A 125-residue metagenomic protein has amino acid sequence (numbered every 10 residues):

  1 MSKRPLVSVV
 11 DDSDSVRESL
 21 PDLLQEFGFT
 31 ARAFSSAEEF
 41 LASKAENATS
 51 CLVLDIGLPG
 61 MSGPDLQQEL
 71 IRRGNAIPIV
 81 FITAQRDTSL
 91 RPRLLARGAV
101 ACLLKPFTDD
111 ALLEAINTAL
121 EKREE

Functional and structural regions predicted by a protein language model:
D14-R32, R97: Two-component/phosphorelay signaling modules centered on CheY-like receiver
A33-C51: Acidic, metal-coordinating helix/loop segments flanking the phosphotransfer/catalytic sites of two-component signaling
S35-S36, S62-D65: Acidic catalytic/metal-coordinating carboxylates
D55, T83: Active-site residues of response regulator receiver
P64-N75: Short amphipathic alpha-helix used as the core "switch/output" element in two-component signaling
D65, R86-A101: Alpha4 helix (beta4-alpha4-beta5 surface) of REC/receiver domains from two-component response regulators
S89, F107-I116: C-terminal output helix
N117-E125: The C-terminal output helix
